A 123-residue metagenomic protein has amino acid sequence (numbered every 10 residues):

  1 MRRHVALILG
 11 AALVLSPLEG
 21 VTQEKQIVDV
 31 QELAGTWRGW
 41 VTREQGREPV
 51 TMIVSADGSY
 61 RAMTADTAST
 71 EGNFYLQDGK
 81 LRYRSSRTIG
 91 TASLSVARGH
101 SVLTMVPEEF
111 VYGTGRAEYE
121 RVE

Functional and structural regions predicted by a protein language model:
M1-T36, W40-R43, E118-E123: Amphipathic/hydrophobic helical signal segments and adjacent flexible N-terminal regions that mediate secretion
T22-Q26, V41-E48, K80-E123: Beta-sheet ligand-binding and adhesion/scaffold domains
Q26-V30, V50-I53, T64, E109: Alpha-helical interaction segments
D29, M52, G72-N73, S93-S95: Short secondary-structure boundary/capping segments
G46-R82: N-terminal glycine/threonine-rich, aromatic-flanked beta-hairpin/loop signature
